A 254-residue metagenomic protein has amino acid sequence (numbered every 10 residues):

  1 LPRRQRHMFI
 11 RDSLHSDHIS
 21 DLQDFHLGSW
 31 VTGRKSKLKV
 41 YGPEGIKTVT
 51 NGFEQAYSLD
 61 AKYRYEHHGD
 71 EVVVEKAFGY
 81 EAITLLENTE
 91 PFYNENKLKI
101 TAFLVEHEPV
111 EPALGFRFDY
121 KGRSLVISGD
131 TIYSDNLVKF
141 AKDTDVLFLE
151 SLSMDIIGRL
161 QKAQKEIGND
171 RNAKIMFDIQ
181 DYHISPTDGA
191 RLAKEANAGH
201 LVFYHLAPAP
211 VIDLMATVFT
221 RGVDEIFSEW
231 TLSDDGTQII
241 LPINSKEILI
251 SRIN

Functional and structural regions predicted by a protein language model:
L1-I10: Single conserved hydrophobic/aromatic residue that forms the stacking wall/gate of nucleotide- or nucleobase-binding
R3, Y93, V138-A141: A short, aliphatic-rich alpha-helical micro-motif
R11-H18: Metallo-beta-lactamase
L14, G45, V105-H107, G129-T131 (+2 more regions): Active-site metal-binding loops of divalent metal-dependent hydrolases
W30-R34: Arginine/glycine-rich "motif VI" loop of SF2 helicases in the C-terminal RecA-like domain
P43-P112, K121: Metallo-beta-lactamase
G115, S124, I132-D235: Cap/insert and terminal regions of metallo-dependent hydrolase folds
L232-N254: Binuclear metal-dependent phosphoesterase catalytic core
